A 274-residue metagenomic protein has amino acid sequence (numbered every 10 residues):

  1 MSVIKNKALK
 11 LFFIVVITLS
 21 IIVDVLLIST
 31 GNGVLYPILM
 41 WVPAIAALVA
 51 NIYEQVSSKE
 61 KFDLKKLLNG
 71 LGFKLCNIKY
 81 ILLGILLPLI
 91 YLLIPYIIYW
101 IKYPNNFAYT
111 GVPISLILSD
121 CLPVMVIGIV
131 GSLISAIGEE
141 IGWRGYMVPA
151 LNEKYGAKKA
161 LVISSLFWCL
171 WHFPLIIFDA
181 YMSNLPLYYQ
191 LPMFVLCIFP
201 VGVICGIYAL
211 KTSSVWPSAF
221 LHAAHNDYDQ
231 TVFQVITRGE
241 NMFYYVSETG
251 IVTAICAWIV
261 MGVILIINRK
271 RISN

Functional and structural regions predicted by a protein language model:
M1-F13: N-terminal membrane topogenic signal
I17-V25, L89-I97, L166-L175, A223-V235: Aromatic-anchored segments of alpha-helical transmembrane domains
T18-L39, K102-T110, F178-L187, T231-E248: Juxtamembrane/transmembrane-helix boundary motifs at the membrane-water interface
I21-K66, G70-G72, I78-L89, T110-I127 (+1 more regions): Alpha-helical transmembrane segments in multi-pass membrane proteins
L64-I141, V148-K154, A180-Y188: Juxtamembrane helix-loop-helix connectors linking adjacent transmembrane helices in multi-pass membrane enzymes
G138-F167, L210-S214: Membrane-interface helix/loop boundary segments of multi-pass membrane proteins
F194-I207: Hydrophobic alpha-helical transmembrane segments of polytopic membrane proteins
A223-N274: C-terminal membrane module of polytopic membrane proteins
